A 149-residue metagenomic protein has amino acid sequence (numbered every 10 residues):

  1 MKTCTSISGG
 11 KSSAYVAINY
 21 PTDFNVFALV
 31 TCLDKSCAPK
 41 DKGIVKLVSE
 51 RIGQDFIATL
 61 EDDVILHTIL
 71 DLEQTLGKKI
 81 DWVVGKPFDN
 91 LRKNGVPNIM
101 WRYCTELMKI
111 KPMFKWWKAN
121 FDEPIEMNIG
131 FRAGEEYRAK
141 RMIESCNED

Functional and structural regions predicted by a protein language model:
M1-D149: ATP-dependent adenylation/nucleotidyltransferase module used to activate substrates
